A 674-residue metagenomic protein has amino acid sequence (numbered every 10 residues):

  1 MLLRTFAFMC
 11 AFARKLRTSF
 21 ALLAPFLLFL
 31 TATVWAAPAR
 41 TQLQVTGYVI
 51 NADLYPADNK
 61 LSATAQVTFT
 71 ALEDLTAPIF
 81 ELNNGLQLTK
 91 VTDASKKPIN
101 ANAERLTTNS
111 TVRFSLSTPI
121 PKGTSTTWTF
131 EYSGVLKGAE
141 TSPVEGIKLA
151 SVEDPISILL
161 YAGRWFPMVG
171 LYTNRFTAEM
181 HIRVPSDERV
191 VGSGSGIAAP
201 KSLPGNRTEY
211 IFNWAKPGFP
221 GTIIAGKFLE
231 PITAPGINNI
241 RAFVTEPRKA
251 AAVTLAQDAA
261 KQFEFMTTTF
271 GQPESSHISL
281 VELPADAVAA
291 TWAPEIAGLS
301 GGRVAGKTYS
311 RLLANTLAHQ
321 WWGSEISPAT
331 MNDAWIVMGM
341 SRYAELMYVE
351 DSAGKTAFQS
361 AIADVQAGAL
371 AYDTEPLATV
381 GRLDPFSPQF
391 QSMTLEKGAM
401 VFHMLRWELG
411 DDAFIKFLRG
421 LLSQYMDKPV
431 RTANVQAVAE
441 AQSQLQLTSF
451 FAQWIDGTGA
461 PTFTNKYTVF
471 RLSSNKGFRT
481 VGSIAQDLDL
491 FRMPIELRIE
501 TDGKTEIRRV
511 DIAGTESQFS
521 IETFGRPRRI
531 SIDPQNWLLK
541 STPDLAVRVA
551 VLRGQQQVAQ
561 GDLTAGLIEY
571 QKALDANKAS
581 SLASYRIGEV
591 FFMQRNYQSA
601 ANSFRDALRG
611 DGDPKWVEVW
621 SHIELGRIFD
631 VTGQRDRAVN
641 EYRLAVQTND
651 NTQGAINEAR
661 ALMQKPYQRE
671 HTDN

Functional and structural regions predicted by a protein language model:
F29, V34-S62, T70, T89 (+5 more regions): N-terminal, polar/Ser/Thr-rich
A63, V169-A314, Y343-L346, R528: Hydrophobic helix-coil surface modules that form long, contiguous segments used for peptide/substrate interaction
E73, D384, Q391-T480: Amphipathic alpha-helical substructures
G85-K148, N206, G514-R526: A surface-exposed beta-strand-loop module
T89-T92, L447-T448, P461-T464, F470-S531: Beta-strand-rich binding/interaction modules
K122, Y132-A178, L539-A559, I568: Glycine/proline-rich low-complexity spacer/linker segments in large multi-domain proteins
A215, A289, M338-L409, Y425-M426 (+1 more regions): Acidic/His/Gly-enriched intrinsically disordered linker/tail segments that often contain short helix/coil "MoRF-like"
I296-S360, L418: Zinc-dependent metallopeptidase catalytic helix centered on the HExxH motif and its immediate flanking segment
